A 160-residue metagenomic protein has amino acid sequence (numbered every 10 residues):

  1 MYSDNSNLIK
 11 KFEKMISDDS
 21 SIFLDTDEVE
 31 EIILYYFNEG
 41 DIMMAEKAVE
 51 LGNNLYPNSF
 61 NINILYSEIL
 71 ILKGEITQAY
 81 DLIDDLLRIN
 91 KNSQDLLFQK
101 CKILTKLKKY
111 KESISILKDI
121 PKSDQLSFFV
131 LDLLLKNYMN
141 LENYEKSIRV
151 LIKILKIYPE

Functional and structural regions predicted by a protein language model:
E31-I32, Y66, K100, L134: Structural register within alpha-helical repeat arrays
L34-Y35, I69, I103, N137: Residue-level signature for tetratricopeptide repeat
N38, L72, K106-L107, N140: Register position in tetratricopeptide repeats
G52, D85-L86, D119-I120, K153-I154: Canonical positions in the second alpha-helix
P57, K91, Q125, Y158-P159: Short coil turns that delineate tetratricopeptide repeat
